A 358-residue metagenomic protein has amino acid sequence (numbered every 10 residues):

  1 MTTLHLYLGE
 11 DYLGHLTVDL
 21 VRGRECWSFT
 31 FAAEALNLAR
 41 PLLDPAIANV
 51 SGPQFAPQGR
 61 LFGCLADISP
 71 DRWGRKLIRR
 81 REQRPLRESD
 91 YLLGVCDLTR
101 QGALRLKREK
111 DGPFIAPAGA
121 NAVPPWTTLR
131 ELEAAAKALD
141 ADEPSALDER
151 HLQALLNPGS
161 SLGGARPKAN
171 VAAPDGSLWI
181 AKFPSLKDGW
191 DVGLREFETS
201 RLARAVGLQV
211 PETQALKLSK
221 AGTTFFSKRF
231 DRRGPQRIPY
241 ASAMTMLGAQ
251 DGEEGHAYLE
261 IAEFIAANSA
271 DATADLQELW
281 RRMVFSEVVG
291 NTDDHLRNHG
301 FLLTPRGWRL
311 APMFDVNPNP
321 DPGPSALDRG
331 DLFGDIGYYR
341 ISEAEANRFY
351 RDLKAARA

Functional and structural regions predicted by a protein language model:
M1-L296, G300-A358: Phosphate/dinucleotide-binding and metal-coordinating scaffold of catalytic cores in nucleotide-dependent enzymes
